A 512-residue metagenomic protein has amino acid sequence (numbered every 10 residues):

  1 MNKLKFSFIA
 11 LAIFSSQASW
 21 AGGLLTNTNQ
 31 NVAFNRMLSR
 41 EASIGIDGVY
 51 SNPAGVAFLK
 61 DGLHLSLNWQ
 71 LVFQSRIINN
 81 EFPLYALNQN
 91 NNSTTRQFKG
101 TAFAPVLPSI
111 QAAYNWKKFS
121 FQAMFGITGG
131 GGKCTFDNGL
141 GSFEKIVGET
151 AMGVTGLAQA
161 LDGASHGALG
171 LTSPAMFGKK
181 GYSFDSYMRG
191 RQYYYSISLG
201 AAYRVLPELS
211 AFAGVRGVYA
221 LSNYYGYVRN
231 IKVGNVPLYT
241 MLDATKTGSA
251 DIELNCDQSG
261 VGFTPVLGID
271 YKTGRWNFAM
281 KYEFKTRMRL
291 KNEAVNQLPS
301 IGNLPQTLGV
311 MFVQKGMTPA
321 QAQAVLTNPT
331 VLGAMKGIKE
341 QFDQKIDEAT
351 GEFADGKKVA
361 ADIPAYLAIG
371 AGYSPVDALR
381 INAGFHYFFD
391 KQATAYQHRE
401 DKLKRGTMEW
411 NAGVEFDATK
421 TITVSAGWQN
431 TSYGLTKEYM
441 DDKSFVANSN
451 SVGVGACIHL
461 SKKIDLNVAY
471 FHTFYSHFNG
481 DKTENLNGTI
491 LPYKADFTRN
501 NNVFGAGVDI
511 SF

Functional and structural regions predicted by a protein language model:
N2-A21: Gram-negative bacterial Sec-dependent N-terminal signal peptides
A12-S15, F58, L379: Charged, amphipathic alpha-helical interaction segments
F14-Q17, H64, N80, N479: Hydrophobic alpha-helical membrane context
W20-S39, S43-I44, L107-P108, A113-F512: Outer-membrane beta-barrel porins/channels
L38, G55-V56: Beta-strand elements of modular eukaryotic interaction domains
I44-S51, A57-T150: Outer-membrane beta-barrel translocator/receptor signature
S51-N52, P492: Short structured motifs
